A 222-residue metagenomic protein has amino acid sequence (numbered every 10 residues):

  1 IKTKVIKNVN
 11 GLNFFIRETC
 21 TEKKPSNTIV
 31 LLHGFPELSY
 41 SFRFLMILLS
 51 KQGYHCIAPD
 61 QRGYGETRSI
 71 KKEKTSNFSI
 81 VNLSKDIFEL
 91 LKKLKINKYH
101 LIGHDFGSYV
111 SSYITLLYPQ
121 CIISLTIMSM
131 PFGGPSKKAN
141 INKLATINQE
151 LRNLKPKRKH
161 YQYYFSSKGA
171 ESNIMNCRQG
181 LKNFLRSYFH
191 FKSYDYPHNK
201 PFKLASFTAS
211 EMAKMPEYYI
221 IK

Functional and structural regions predicted by a protein language model:
I1-T3, F14, E22, T28 (+3 more regions): Flexible "cap/lid" subdomain of the alpha/beta-hydrolase fold that forms the substrate-access gate
V9-T19: A short loop-to-beta-strand scaffold at the N-terminal edge of the catalytic core in hydrolase folds
L31-G34, A58: Structural cue for short, hydrophobic secondary-structure segments
P36-F44, C56: Serine-hydrolase catalytic-loop signature spanning alpha/beta hydrolases and amidase-signature enzymes
F44-I47, K51, L116-L117: Short, well-ordered alpha-helices that flank and scaffold nucleotide-derived cofactor binding pockets
L48-I70: Conserved alpha/beta-hydrolase
